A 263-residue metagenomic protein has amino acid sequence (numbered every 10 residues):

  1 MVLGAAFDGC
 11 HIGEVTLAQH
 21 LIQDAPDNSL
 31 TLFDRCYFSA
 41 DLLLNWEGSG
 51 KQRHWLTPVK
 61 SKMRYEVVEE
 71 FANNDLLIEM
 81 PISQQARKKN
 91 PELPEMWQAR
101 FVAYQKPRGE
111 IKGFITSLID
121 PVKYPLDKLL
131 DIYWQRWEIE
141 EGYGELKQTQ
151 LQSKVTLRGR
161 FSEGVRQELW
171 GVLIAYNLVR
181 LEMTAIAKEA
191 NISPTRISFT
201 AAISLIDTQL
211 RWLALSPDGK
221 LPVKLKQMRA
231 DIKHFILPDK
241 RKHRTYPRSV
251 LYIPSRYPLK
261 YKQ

Functional and structural regions predicted by a protein language model:
M1-Q263: Single, function-defining residue in the core of a domain
